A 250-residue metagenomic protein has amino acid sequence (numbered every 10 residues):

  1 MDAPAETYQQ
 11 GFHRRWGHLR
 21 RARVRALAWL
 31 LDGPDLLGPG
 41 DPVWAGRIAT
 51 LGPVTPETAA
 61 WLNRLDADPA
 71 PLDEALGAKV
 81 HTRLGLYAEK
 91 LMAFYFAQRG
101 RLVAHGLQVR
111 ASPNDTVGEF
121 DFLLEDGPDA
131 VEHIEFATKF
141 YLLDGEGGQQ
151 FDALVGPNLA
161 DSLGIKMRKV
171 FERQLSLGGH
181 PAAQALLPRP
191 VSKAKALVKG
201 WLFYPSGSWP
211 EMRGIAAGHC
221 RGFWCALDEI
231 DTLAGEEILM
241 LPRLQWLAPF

Functional and structural regions predicted by a protein language model:
M1-F250: Intrinsically disordered, low-complexity Ser/Thr/Pro/Gly-rich regulatory segments
